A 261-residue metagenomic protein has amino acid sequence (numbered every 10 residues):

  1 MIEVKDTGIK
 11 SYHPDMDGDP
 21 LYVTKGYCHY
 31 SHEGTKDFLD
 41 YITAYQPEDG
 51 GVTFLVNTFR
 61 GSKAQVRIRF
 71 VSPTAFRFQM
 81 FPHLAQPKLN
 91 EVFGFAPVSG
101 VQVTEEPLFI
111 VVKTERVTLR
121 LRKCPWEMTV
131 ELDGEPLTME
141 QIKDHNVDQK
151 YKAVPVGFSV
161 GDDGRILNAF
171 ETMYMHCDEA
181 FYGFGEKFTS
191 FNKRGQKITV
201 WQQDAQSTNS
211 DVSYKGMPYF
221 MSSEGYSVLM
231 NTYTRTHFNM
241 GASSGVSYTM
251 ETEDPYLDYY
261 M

Functional and structural regions predicted by a protein language model:
M1-M261: N-terminal accessory segment at the very beginning of proteins
